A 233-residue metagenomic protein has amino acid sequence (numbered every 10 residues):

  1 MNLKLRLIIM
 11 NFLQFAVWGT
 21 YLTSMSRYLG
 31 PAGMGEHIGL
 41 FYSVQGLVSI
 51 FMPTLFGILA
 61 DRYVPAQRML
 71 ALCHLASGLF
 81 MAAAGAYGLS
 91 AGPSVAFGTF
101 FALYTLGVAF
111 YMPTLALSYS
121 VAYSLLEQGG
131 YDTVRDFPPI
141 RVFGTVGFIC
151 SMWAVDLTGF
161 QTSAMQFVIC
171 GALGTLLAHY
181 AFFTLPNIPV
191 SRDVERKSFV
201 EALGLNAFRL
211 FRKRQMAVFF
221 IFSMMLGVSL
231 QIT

Functional and structural regions predicted by a protein language model:
M1, T184-F220: Juxtamembrane intracellular "pre-TM" segments in multi-pass secondary transporters
M1-S49, Q215-S223, G227-T233: Helix-loop boundary and gating motifs at the non-cytosolic
F12, F80, P93-A116, M224-M225: Hydrophobic core of transmembrane alpha-helices in multi-pass small-molecule transporters, especially MFS/SLC-type
F51-P65, T158-F160: Helix-to-loop junctions at the C-terminal end of transmembrane segments in multipass secondary transporters
D61-L75: Cytoplasmic membrane-interface "Motif A"-like loop-to-helix N-cap segments of 12-TM Major Facilitator Superfamily
L75-S94: C-terminal ends and interior cores of transmembrane alpha-helices in multi-pass membrane transporters/permeases
T105-F143: Cytoplasmic helix-loop-helix junction between adjacent transmembrane helices in 12-TM secondary transporters
Q166-F183: Symmetry-related core transmembrane helices of the 12-TM Major Facilitator Superfamily/SLC fold
